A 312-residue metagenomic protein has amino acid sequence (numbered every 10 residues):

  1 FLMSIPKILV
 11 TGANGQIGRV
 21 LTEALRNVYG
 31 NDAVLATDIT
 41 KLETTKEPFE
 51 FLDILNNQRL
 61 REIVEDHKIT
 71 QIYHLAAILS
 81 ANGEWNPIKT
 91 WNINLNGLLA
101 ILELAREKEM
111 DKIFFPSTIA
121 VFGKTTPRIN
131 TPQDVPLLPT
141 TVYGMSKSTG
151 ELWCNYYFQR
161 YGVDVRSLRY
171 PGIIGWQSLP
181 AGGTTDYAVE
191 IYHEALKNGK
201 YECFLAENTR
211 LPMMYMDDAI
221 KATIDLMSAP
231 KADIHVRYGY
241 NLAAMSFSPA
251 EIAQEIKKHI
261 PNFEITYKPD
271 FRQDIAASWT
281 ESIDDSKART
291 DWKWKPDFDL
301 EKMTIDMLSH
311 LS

Functional and structural regions predicted by a protein language model:
K7-N27: N-terminal Rossmann NAD(P)H-binding glycine-rich loop of SDR-like oxidoreductase domains
E43-N56: Rossmann-fold cofactor-recognition segment
I54-I93: NAD(P)H-binding glycine-rich loop region in Rossmannoid oxidoreductase-like domains and their noncatalytic homologs
L99-V142: Conserved Rossmann-fold NAD(P)-dependent oxidoreductase catalytic core, especially the SDR/UDP-sugar
S117-T118, E151-Q177: Conserved beta-loop-beta element that borders a ligand/cofactor-binding pocket
S146: Active-site helix of classical SDR
S167, P171-P180, E190-M214, D218: A conserved pocket-lining segment of Rossmann-fold NAD(P)-dependent short-chain dehydrogenase/reductase
F204-A206, L211-S312: C-terminal substrate-binding subdomain of Rossmann-fold SDR/epimerase-dehydratase oxidoreductases
